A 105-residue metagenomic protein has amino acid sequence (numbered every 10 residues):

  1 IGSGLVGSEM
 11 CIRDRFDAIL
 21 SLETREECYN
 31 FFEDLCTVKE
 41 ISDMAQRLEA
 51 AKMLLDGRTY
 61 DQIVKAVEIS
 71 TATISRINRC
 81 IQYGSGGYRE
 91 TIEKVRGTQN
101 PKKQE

Functional and structural regions predicted by a protein language model:
I1-G7, C11-I12: Single conserved hydrophobic/aromatic residue that forms the stacking wall/gate of nucleotide- or nucleobase-binding
R15-L22: Short, charge-rich, low-complexity alpha-helical interaction segments
E26-Q46: Short, Lys/Arg-enriched anionic-surface-contact patches
M44-R58: Short, amphipathic alpha-helical "recognition" segments used to contact nucleic acids or chromatin
G57-V64, G86: Short helix-capping/linker segments at secondary-structure and domain boundaries
Q62-V67, I74: Short alpha-helical "recognition helix" segments of helix-turn-helix
T71-K94: C-terminal structural segments of small proteins and small subunits
T91-E105: Intrinsically disordered, low-complexity basic tails/linkers immediately adjacent to helix-turn-helix/homeobox/MYB/SANT
